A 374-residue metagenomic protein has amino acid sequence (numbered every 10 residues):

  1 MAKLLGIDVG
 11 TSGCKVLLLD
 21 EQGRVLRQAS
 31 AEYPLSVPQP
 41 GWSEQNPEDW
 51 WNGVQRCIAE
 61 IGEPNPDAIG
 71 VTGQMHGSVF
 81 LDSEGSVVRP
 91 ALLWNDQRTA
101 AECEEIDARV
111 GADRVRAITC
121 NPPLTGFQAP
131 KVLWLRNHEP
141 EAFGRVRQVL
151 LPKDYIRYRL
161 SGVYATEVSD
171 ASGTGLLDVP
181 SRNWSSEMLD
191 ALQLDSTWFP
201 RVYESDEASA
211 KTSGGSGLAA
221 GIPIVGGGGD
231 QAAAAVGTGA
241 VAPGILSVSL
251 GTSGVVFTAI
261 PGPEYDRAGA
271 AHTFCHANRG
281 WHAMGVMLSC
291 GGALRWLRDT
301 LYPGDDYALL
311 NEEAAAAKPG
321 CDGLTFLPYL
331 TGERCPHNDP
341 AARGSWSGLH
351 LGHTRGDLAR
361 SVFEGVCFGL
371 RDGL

Functional and structural regions predicted by a protein language model:
M1-R89, A101, A117, R145 (+2 more regions): N-terminal glycine/serine-rich phosphate-binding loop of ATP-dependent small-molecule kinases, especially carbohydrate
L5-I7, A100, D107-C120, L124 (+4 more regions): Active-site core segments that coordinate phosphate-bearing ligands/cofactors across diverse enzyme families
G13, E204-T212, G228: Glycine-rich phosphate-binding loops at beta-strand->alpha-helix junctions
K15, G77, G173, L246 (+1 more regions): Conserved beta-strand and immediately adjacent loop positions that scaffold enzyme active sites
G23, N46, I69, D96 (+3 more regions): Residue-level signal for inorganic ion chemistry
A31-E32, W94, L288: A generic structural motif
P34-G41, R114-V115, A165-S172, S196-W198 (+1 more regions): Gly-rich Lys/Arg/Thr-decorated short loops/hinges at beta-loop-alpha junctions or inter-strand turns that position
A59-W94, T119-Q128, R157-D178, R201-E204 (+1 more regions): Short beta-strand-loop/turn "lid" adjacent to the catalytic site in phosphate-handling enzymes
